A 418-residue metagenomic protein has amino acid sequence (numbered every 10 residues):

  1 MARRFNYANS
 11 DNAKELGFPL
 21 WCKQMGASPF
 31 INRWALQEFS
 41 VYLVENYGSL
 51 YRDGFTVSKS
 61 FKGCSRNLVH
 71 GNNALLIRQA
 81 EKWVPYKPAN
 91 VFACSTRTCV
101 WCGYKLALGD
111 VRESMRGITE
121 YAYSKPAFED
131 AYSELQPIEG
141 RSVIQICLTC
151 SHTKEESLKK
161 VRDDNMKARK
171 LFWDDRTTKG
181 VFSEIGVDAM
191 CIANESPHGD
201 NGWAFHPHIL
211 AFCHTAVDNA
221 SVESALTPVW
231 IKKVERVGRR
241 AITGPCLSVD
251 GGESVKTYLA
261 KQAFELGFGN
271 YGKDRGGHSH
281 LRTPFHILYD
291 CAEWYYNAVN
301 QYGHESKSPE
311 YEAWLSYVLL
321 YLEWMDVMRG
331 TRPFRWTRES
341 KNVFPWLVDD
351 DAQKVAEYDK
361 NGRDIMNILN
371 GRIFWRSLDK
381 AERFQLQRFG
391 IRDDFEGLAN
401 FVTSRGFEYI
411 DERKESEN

Functional and structural regions predicted by a protein language model:
M1-W203, C213-N418: Right-hand nucleic-acid polymerase module
L210: Extracellular, beta-strand-rich glycan-interacting domains
